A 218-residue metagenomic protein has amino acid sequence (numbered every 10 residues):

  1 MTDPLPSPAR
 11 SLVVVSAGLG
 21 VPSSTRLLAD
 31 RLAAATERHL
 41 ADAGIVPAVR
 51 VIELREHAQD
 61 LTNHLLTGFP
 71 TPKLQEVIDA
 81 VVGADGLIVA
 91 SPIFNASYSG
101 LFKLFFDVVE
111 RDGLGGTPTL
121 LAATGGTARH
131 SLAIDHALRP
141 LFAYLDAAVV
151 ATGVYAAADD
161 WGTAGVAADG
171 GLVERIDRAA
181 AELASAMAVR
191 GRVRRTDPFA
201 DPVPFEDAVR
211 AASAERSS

Functional and structural regions predicted by a protein language model:
M1-A90, A96-D107, F199-S218: N-terminal beta1-alpha1-beta2 submodule of the flavodoxin-like/Rossmannoid cofactor-binding fold
P4-P6, G153-S218: Glycine-rich phosphate/pyrophosphate-binding loop and the adjoining helix
L28-L32, I134, A179: Hydrophobic alpha-helical membrane-association signature
A35, H39, L141-A148, A157 (+1 more regions): Change "in soluble alpha/beta enzymes" to "in soluble alpha/beta proteins
S91-P92, A123: Glycine-rich, N-terminal phosphate-binding loop of Rossmann-like dinucleotide-binding domains
G115-G116: His-Asp phosphorelay/catalytic-motif detector in bacterial-type signaling
T119-T163, A167-R175: Short, glycine-/small-residue-rich phosphate/pyrophosphate-handling segment
